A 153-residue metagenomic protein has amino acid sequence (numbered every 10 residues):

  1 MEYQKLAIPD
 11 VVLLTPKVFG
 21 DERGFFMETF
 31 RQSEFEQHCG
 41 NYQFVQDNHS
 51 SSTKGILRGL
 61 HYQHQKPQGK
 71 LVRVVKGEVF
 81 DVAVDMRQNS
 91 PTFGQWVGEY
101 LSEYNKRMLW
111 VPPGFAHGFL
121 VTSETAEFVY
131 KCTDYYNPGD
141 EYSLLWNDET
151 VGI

Functional and structural regions predicted by a protein language model:
M1-Y104, S123-T125, C132-I153: Non-catalytic, conserved peripheral segments adjacent to functional cores
L109, H117-T122, Y130: Short beta-strand His + acidic residue motifs that chelate non-heme Fe in jelly-roll/DSBH and cupin folds
